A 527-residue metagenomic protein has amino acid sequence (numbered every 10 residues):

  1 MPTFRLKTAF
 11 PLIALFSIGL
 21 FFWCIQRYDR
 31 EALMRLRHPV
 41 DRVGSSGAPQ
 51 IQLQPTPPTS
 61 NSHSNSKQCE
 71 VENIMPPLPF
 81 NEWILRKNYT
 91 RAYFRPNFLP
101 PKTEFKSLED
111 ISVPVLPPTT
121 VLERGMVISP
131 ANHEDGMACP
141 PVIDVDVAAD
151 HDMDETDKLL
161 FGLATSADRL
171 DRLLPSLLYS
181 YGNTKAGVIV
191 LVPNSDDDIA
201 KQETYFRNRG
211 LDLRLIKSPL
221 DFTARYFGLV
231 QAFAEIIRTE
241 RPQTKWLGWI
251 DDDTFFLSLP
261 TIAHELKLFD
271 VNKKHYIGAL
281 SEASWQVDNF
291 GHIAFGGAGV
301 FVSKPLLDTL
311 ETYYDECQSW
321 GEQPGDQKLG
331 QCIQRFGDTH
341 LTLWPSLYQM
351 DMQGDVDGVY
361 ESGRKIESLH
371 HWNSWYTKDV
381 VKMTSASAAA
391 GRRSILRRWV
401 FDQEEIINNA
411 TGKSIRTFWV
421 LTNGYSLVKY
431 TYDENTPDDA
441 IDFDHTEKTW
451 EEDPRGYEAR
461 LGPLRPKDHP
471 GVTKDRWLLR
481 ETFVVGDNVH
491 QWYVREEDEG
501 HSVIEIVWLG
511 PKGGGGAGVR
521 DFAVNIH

Functional and structural regions predicted by a protein language model:
M1-R86, T90-R91: N-terminal signal-anchor transmembrane helix specifying type II single-pass membrane topology of secretory-pathway
P2-F10, I415-H527: Extended non-globular C-terminal regions
Q52-K158: Eukaryotic intrinsically disordered, low-complexity, charge-rich
M153-T156, P175-G187: Short, acidic, metal-binding catalytic loop of nucleotide-sugar glycosyltransferases
D157-L163, G187-V190: Hydrophobic targeting segments
L191-W246, L257-P260: Active-site-proximal specificity loops/subdomain of glycosyltransferases
Q243-D253, I333: Short beta-strand-to-loop acidic/aromatic patch adjacent to the donor-nucleotide binding site
T254-I366, A386-R392: Conserved catalytic core of nucleotide-sugar-dependent glycosyltransferases
